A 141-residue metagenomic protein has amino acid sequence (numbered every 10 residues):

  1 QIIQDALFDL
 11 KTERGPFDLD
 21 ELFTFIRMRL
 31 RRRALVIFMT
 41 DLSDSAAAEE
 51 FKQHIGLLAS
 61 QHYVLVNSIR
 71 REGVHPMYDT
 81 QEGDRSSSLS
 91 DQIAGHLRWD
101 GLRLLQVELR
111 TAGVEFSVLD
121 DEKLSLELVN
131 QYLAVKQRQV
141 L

Functional and structural regions predicted by a protein language model:
Q1-L141: Exposed, interaction-prone extracellular/peripheral surfaces
